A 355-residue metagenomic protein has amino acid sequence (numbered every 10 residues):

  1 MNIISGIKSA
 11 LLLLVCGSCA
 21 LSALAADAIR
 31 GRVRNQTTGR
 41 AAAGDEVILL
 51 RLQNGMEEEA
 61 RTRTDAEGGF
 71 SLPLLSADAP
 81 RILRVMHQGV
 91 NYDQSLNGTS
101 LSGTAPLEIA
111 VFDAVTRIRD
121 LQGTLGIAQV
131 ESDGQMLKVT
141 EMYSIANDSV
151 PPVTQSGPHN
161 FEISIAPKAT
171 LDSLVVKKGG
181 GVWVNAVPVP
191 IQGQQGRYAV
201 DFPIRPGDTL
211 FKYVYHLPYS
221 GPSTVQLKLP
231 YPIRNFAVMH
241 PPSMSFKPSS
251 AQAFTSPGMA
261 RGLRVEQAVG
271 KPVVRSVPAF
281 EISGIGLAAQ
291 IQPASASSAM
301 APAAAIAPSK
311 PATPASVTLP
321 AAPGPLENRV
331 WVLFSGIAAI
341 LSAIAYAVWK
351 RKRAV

Functional and structural regions predicted by a protein language model:
M1-L14, S18: Bacterial N-terminal signal peptides that target proteins for export
L21: Phosphodiester-processing cores and adjacent nucleic acid-binding clamps
L24-V355: Lumenal/extracellular ectodomains and adaptor appendage modules of the eukaryotic vesicle/secretory system
